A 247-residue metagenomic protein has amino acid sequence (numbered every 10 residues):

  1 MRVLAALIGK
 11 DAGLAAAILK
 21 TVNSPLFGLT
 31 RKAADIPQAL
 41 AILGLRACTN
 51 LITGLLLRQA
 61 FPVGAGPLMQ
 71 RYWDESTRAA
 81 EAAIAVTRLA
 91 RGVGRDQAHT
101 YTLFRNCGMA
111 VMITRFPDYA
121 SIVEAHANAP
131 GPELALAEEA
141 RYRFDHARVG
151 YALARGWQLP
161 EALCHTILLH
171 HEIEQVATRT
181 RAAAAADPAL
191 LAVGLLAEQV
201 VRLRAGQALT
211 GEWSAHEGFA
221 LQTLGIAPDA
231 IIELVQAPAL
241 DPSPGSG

Functional and structural regions predicted by a protein language model:
M1-A120, E124-S214, L240: Conserved alpha-helical "signature site" that marks functionally important helical segments or helix/loop junctions
A185-A189, F219-G247: Terminal helices and disordered tails flanking the catalytic cores of nucleotide-processing hydrolases
